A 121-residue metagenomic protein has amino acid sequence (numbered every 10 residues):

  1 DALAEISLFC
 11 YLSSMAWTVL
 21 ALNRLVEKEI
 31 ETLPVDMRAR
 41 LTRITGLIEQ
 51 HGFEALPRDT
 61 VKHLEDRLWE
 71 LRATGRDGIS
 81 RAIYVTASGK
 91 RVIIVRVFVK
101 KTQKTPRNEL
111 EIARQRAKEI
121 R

Functional and structural regions predicted by a protein language model:
D1-I79, S88-R91, V99-R121: Basic, Lys/Arg-enriched alpha-helical interface segments
A82-Y84: Hydrophobic/aromatic beta-strand elements that line small-molecule binding cavities or substrate pockets in beta-rich
V95: ATP-dependent carboxylate-activation loops
